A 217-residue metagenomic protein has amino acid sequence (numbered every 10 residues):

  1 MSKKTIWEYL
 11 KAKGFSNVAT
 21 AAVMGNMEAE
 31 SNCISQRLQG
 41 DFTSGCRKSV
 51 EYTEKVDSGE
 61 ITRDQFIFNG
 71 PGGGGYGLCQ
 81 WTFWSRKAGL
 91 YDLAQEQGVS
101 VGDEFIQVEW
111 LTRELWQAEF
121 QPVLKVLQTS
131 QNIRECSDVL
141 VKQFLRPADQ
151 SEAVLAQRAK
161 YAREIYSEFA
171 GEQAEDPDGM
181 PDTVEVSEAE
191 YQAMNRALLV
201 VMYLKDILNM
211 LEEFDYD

Functional and structural regions predicted by a protein language model:
M1-C33: Export/targeting segments at the very N-terminus of extracytoplasmic proteins
T5, S31-Q128: Peptidoglycan-targeting cell-wall enzymes and recognition modules
L10, C79-W81, A162: Generic structural hydrophobic/aromatic packing signal, biased to beta-strands
G14-M24, S35-F42, Q121-N132, C136 (+1 more regions): Surface-exposed patches in mature extracellular/periplasmic domains of secreted proteins
T20-M24, G75-L78, V108, S137: Extracellular structured ligand-interaction cores
V23, Q65, D182: Conserved beta-strand and immediately adjacent loop positions that scaffold enzyme active sites
G25-E30, T82-W84, Q143-F144: Active-site-proximal beta-strand/loop segments in catalytic clefts of secreted hydrolases
K87-D217: Non-catalytic cell-wall polysaccharide-engagement segments
